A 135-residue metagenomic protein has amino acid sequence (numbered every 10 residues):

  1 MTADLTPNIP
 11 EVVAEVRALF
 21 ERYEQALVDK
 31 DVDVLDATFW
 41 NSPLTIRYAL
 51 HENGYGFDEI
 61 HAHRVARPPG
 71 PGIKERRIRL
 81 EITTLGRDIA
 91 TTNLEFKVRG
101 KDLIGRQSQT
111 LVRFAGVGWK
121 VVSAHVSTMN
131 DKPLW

Functional and structural regions predicted by a protein language model:
M1-S42, N53-G54, K132-W135: Short, low-complexity N-terminal intrinsically disordered segments enriched in polar/charged residues
V32-G86, R99-K101: A solvent-exposed, acidic/Ser-Thr-rich amphipathic alpha-helical stretch
F39-W40, F96-V98, H125-T128: Short beta-strand segments enriched in hydrophobic/aromatic residues within well-folded beta-rich domains
I46, A90-T91, K120: General beta-strand recognition
A49, N93-L94, S123: Residue-level recognition of conserved beta-strand positions in structured domain cores
E75-I78, T91-N93, D102-S108: Short, surface-exposed coil-to-beta transition loops
L85-R87, G116-V117: Short strand-connecting beta-turns/loops that link adjacent beta-strands
I104-W135: Short beta-strand edge/turn micro-motifs at domain boundaries
